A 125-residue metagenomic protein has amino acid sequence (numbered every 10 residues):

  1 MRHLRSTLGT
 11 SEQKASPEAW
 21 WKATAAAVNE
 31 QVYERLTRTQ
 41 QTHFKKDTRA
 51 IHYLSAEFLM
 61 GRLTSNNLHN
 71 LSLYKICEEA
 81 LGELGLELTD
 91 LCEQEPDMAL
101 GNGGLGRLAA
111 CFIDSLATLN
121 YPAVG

Functional and structural regions predicted by a protein language model:
M1-G125: A conserved ligand/cofactor-binding region detector
